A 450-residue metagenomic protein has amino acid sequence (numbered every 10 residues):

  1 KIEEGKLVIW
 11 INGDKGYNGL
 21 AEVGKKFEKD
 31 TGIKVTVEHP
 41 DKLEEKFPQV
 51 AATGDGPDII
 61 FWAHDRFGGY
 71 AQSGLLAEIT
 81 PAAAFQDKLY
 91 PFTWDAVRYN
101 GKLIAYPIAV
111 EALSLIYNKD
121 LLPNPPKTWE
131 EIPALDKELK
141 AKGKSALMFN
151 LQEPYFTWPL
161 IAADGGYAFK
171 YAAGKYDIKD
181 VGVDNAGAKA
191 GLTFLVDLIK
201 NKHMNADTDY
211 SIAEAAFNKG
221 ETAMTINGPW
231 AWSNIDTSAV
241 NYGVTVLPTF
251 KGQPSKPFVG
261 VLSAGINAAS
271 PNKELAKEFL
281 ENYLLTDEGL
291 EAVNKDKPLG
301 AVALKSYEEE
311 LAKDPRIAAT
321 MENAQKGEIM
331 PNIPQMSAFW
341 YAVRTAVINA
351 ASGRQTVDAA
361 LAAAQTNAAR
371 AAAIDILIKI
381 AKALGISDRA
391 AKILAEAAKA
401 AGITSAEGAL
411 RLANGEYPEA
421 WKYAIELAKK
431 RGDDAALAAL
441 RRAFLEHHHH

Functional and structural regions predicted by a protein language model:
K1, T245, N294-A342, N349: Long, aromatic- and glycine/proline-rich binding clefts that accommodate carbohydrate-like moieties
K1-G69, A83, K251, L275 (+3 more regions): Conserved N-terminal structural module of periplasmic/extracytoplasmic solute-binding proteins
V8, K25, K29, L103 (+5 more regions): Extracytoplasmic/periplasmic substrate-recognition and gating elements
P57-D58, Q86-D120, A146-F149, Q253-K256 (+1 more regions): A structural signal for short loop-to-beta-strand junctions that line the ligand-binding cleft of periplasmic/secreted
H64-S114, N124-D136, P159-L160, G243-T245 (+2 more regions): Hinge/lid segment of periplasmic solute-binding proteins
I104-I108, L113, P133-D180, T222: Extracytoplasmic/periplasmic solute-binding protein
D136, D177-D207: Glycine-centered hinge/linker elements that transmit conformational signals in sensory and ligand-binding systems
N323-I378: Conserved C-terminal helix/tail region of periplasmic/extracytoplasmic solute-binding proteins
